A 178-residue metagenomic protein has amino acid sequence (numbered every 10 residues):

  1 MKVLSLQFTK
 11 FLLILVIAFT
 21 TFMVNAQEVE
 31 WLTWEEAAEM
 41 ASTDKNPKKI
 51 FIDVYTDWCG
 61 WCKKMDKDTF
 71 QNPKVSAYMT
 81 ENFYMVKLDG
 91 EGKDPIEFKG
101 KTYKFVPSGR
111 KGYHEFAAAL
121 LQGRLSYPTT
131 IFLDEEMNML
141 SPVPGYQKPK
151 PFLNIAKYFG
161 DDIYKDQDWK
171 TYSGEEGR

Functional and structural regions predicted by a protein language model:
K10-T20: Bacterial N-terminal signal peptides
V29-L32, V75-K111: Thiol-based oxidoreductase modules, predominantly thioredoxin-like and allied folds used for disulfide exchange
W31-I50: A short beta-strand-turn-helix
K45-G60, M85: Short active-site neighborhood of thiol/selenol oxidoreductases, capturing the structured segment around
K49, V106-I131: Structural micro-motif
K63-T80: Typically the conserved alpha-helix immediately C-terminal to a functionally engaged Cys/Sec in thioredoxin-like
S126-V143: A short, hydrophobic beta-strand/beta-hairpin element that forms part of a small beta-sheet core
M139-R178: Thiol-/selenol-based redox modules, centered on thioredoxin-like and closely related oxidoreductase domains
